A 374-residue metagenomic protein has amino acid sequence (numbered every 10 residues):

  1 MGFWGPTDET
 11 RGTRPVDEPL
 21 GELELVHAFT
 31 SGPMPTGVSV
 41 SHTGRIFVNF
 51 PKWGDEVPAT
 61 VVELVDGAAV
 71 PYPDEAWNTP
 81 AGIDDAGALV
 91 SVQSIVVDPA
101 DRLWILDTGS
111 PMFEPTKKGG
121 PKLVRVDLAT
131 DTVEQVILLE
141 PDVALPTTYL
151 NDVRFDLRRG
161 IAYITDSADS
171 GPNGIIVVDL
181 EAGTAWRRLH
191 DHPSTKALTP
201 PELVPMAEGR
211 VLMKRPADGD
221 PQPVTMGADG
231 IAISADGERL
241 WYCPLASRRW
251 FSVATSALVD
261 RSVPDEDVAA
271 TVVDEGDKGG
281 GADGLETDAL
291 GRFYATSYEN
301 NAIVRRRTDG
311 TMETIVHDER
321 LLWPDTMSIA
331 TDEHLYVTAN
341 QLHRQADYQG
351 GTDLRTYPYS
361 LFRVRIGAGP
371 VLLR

Functional and structural regions predicted by a protein language model:
E24-A59: Beta-strand-rich domains and repeat architectures in extracellular enzymes and scaffolds, especially beta-propellers
H27, G67-N78, E134-L139, A185-E202 (+3 more regions): Beta-propeller fold detector
S31-T43, A81-L106, V143-A162, S194-R239 (+2 more regions): Beta-rich, blade/repeat-based domains predominating in secreted/periplasmic proteins but also intracellular
I46-D55, V97-D98, I105-G109, E114-T116 (+6 more regions): Conserved beta-strand positions in repeat-built beta-propeller and related beta-rich domains
F47-T79, M112-P115, L128-A129: Beta-propeller domains
L89, P111-I161, T165-S167, N173: Asp-box/WD-like beta-propeller blade repeats and closely related beta-sheet repeat scaffolds
A129, L180-A185, V253-P264, I366-P370: Short loop/turn segments immediately following beta-strands, especially the blade-tip and inter-blade linker loops
S328-R374: Blade-level signature of beta-propeller repeat domains, shared across WD40, Kelch, NHL, RCC1 and BNR/Asp-box propellers
